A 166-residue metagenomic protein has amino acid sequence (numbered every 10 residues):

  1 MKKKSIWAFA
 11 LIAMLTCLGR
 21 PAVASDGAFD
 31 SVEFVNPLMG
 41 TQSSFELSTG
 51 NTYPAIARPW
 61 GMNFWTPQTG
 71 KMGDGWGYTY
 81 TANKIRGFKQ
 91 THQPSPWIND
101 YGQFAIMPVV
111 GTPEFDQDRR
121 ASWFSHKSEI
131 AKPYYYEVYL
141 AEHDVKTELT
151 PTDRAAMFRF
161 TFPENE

Functional and structural regions predicted by a protein language model:
M1-F9: Bacterial N-terminal signal peptides that target proteins for export
A8-C17: Bacterial N-terminal signal peptides
G19-P21: N-terminal signal peptide c-region/cleavage motif recognized by signal peptidases
A24-E166: Accessory carbohydrate-recognition regions in carbohydrate-active enzymes
